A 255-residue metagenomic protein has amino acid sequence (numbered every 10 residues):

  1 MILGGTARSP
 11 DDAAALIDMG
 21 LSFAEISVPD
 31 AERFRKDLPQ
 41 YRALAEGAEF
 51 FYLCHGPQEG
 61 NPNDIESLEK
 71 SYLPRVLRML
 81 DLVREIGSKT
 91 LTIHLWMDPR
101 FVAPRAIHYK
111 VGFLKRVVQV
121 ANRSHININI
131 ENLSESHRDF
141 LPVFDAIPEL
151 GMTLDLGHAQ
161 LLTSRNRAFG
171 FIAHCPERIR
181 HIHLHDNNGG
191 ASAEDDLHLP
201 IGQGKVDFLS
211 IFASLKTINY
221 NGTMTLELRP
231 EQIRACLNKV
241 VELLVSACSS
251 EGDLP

Functional and structural regions predicted by a protein language model:
M1-I2, P10-I17, G87, F140-G151 (+1 more regions): Histidine-acidic metal/acid-base catalytic patches
M1-L80, R84, S249-P255: N-terminal pre-domain/capping segments
L3-T6, A24-I26, Y52-G56, L91-I93 (+4 more regions): Hydrophobic faces of well-ordered beta-strands that scaffold small-molecule active sites in alpha/beta enzyme cores
A7-A15, I26-Q40, G60-S71, P99-V102 (+4 more regions): Acidic-and-aromatic substrate-binding clefts and catalytic sites of carbohydrate-active enzymes
L38-R42, L68-L77, A106-K115, S164-A173 (+1 more regions): Charged helix-capping and loop-helix junction motifs
R42-E59, V111-A121, F208-I211: Alpha-helix-loop-beta-strand connector modules within alpha/beta enzyme cores
I65-G151: Active-site acidic/histidine proton-transfer and metal-coordination neighborhood in alpha/beta enzyme cores
